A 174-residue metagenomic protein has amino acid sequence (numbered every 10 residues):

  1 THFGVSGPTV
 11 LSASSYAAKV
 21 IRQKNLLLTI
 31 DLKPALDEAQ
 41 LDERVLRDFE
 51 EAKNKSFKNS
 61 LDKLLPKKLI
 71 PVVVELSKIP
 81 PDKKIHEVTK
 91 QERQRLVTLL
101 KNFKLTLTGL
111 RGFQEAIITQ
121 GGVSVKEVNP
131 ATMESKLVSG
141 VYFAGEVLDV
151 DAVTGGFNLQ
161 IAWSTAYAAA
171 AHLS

Functional and structural regions predicted by a protein language model:
T1-E87: An anion/pyrophosphate-binding glycine-rich loop and adjacent beta-alpha core in soluble alpha-beta enzymes
S6-T9, V123-S124, V147, T154-N158: Gly/Ser/Thr-rich beta-alpha loop segments that engage phosphate groups in nucleotides
V10-L11, Q94-V97, K101, W163-A171: Predominant activation on well-ordered alpha-helical scaffold segments within soluble catalytic domains
A13-Y16, P130-A131, T165: N-terminal low-complexity, intrinsically disordered patches enriched in charged
L27-T29, S56-S60, E127, S135-K136 (+1 more regions): Short, surface-exposed, polar/charged, turn-prone segments marking secondary-structure boundaries
P71-D151: A glycine-rich dinucleotide-binding beta-alpha-beta segment and adjacent secondary-structure elements that constitute
D149-S174: A conserved FAD-binding loop/helix module that cradles the flavin
